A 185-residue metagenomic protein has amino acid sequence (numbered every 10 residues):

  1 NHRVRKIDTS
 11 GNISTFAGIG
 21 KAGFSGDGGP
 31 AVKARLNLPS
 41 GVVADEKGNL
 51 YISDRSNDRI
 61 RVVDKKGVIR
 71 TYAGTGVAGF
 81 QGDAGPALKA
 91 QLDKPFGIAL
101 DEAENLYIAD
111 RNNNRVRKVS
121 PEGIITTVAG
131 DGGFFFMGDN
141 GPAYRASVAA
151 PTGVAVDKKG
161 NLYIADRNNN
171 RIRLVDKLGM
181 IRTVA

Functional and structural regions predicted by a protein language model:
H2-R5, N12, D58-V62, V68 (+4 more regions): A short loop-to-beta-strand structural motif that recurs across blades of beta-propeller domains
I7, G48, K66, V119 (+2 more regions): N-terminal cationic leader/targeting segments used for protein routing and processing
I7, N37, S53, I98-L100 (+4 more regions): Intrinsic-disorder/low-complexity detector
G11-L38, V68-F96, I124-T152, L178-A185: Gly/Pro-rich loop segments of beta-rich domains
A44-K47, L100-A103, V156-K159: Residue-level detector of Asp-centered blade-edge/turn motifs that repeat once per structural unit in beta-propeller
N49-Y51, N105-Y107, N161-Y163: Conserved beta-propeller blade signature
R55, R111, R167: Short loop/turn segments immediately following the C-termini of beta-strands
